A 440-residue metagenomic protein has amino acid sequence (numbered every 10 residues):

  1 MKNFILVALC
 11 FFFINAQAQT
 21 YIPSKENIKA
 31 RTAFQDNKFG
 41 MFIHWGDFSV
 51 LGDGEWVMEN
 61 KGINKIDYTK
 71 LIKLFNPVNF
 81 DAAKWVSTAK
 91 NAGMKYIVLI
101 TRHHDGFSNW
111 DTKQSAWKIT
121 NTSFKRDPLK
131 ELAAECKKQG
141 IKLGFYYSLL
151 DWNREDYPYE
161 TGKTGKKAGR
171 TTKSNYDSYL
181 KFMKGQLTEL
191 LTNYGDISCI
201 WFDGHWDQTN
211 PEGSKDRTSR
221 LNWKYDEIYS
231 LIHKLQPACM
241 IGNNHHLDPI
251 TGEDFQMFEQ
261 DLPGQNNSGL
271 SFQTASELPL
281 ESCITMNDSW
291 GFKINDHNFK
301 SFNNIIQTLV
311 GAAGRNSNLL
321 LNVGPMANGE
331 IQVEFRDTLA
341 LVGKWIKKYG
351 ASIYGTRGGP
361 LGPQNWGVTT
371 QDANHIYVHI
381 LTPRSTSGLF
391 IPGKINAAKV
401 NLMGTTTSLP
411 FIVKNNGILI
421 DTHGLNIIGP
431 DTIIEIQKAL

Functional and structural regions predicted by a protein language model:
M1-T20: Bacterial Sec-dependent N-terminal signal peptides
Q19-L440: Mature catalytic domains of secreted/periplasmic carbohydrate-active enzymes
